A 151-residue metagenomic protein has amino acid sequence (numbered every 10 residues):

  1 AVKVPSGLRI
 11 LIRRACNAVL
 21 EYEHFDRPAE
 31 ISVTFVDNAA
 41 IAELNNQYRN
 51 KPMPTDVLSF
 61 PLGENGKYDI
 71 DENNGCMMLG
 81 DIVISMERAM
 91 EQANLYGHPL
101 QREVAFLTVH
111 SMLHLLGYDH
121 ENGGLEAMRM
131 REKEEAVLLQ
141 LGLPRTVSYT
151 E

Functional and structural regions predicted by a protein language model:
A1-A105, L113-E151: An acidic/histidine-cluster motif and surrounding catalytic segment that typifies divalent-metal-assisted enzyme active
